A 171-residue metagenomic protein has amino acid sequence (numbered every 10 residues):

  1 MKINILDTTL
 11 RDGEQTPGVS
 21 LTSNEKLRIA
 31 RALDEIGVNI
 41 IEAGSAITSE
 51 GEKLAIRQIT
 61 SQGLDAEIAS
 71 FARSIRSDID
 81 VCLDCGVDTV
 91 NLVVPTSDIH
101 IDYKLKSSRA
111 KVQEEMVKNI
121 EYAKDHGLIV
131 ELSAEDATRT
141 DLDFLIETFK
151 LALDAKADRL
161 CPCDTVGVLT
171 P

Functional and structural regions predicted by a protein language model:
I3-I5, D12-I41, I56-Q62, R76-P171: Alpha/beta enzyme core
A46: Glycine-rich phosphate/pyrophosphate-binding beta-alpha loops
G51-E52, R73-S77: Short acidic loop-to-helix transition motifs that present clustered carboxylates
D65-A72: A glycine-rich helix N-cap at a beta->alpha junction
